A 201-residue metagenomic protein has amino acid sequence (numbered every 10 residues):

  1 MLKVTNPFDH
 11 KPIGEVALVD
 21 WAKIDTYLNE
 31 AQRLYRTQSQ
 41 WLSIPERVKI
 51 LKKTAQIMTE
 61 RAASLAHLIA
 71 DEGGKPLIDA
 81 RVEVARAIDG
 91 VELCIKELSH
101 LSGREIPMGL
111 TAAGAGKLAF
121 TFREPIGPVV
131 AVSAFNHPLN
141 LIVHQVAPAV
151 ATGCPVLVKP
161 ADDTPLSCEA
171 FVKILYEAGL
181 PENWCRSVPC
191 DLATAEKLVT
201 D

Functional and structural regions predicted by a protein language model:
M1-K117: N-terminal Rossmann-like NAD(P)+-binding subdomain of aldehyde/semialdehyde dehydrogenases
G103, P107-D201: Rossmann-like NAD(P) dinucleotide-binding subdomain of oxidoreductase/dehydrogenase enzymes
